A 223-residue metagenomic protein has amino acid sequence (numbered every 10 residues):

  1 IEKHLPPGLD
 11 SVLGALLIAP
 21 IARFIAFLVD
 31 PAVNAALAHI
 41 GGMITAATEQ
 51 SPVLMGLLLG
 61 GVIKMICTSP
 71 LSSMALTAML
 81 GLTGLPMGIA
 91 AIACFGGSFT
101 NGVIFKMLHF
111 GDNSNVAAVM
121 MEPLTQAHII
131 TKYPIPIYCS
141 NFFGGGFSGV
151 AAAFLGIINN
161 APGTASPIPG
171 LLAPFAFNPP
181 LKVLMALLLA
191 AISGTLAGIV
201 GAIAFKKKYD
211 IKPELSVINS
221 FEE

Functional and structural regions predicted by a protein language model:
I1-L215, N219: Pore-lining transmembrane helices
E222-E223: Membrane-embedded alpha-helical signal segments
